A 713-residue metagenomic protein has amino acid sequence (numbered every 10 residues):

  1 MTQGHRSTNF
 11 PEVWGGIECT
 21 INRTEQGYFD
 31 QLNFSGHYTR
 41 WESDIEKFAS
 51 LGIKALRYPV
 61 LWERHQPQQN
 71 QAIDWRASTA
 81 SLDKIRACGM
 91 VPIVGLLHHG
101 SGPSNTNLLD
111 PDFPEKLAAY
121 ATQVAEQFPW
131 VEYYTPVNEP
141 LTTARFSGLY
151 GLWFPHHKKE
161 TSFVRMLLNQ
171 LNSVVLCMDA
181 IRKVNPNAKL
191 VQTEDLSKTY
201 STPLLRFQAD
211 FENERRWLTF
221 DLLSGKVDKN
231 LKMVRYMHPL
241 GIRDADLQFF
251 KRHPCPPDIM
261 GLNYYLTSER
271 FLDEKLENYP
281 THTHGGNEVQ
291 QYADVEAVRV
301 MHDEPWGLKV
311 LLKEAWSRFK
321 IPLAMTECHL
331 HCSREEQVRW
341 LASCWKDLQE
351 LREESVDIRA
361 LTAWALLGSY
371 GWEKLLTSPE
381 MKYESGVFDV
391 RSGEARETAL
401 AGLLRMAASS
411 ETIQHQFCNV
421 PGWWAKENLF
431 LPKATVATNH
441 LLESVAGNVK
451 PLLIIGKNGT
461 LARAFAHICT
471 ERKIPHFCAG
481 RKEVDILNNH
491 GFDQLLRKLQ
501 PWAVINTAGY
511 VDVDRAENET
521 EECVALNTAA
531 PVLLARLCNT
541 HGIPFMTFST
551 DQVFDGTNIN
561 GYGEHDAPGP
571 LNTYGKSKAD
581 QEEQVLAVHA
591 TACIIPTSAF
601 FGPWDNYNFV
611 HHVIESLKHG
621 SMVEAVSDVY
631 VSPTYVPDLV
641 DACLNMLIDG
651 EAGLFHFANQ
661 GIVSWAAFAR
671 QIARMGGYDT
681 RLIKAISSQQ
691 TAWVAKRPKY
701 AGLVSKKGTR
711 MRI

Functional and structural regions predicted by a protein language model:
T2-W14, T79-A342, K346-S444: Active-site region of glycoside hydrolase catalytic domains
G36-L61, C255, I259, E314: Catalytic domains of carbohydrate-active enzymes, especially glycoside hydrolases
S201, E583-V631, D638: NAD(P)-dependent short-chain dehydrogenase/reductase
V449-E471: N-terminal Rossmann NAD(P)H-binding glycine-rich loop of SDR-like oxidoreductase domains
L487, N518, E522-L533, E564 (+2 more regions): Glycine-rich NAD(P)-binding loop of the Rossmann-fold in SDR/ketoreductase-type enzymes
N489-L526: NAD(P)H-binding glycine-rich loop region in Rossmannoid oxidoreductase-like domains and their noncatalytic homologs
V532-L571: Conserved Rossmann-fold NAD(P)-dependent oxidoreductase catalytic core, especially the SDR/UDP-sugar
V640-A642, D649-Y700: Mid/C-terminal beta-alpha module of Rossmann-like enzyme folds, strongest in SDR-family dehydrogenases/epimerases
